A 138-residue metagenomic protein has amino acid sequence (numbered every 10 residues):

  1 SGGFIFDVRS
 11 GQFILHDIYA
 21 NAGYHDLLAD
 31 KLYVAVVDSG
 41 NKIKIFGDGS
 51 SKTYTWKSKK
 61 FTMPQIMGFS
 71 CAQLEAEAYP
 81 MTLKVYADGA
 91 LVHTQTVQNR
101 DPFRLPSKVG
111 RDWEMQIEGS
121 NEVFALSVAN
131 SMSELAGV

Functional and structural regions predicted by a protein language model:
S1-V138: Beta-sheet repeat architectures centered on beta-propellers
